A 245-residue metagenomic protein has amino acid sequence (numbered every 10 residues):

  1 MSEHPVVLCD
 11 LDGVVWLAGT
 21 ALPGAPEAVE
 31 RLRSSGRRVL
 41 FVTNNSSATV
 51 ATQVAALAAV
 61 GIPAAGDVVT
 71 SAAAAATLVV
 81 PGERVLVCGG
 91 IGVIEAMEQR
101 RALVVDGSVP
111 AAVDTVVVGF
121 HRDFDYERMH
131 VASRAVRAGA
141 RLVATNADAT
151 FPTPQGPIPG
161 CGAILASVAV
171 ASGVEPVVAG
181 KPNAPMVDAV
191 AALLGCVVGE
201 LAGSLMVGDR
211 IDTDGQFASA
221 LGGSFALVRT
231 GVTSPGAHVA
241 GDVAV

Functional and structural regions predicted by a protein language model:
M1-R37, S46-D67, A72-V245: Asp-based, Mg2+/Mn2+-dependent phosphohydrolase catalytic module
L40: Conserved glycine-rich Rossmann-like NAD(P)H-binding loop of the short-chain dehydrogenase/reductase
